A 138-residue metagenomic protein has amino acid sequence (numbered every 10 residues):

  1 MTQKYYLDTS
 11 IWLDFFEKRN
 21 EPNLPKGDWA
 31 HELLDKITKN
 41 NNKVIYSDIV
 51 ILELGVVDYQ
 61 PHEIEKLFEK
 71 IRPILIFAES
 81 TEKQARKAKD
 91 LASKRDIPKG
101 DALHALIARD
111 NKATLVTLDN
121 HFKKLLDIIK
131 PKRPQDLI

Functional and structural regions predicted by a protein language model:
M1-I45, V56-E65, I138: Short, well-structured N-terminal submotif of metal-dependent ribonuclease cores
M1-K4, R109-I138: Acidic, PIN/NYN-like endoribonuclease modules and their adjacent C-terminal/linker elements
Y5, K43-I45, P73-I74, T114-V116: Short loop->beta-strand "edge-of-pocket" segments that line small-molecule binding or catalytic clefts across diverse
W12, I51, F122-K123: A generic structural signal for short hydrophobic patches within well-formed alpha-helices
I49-L52, F68-P73: Short linear capping/connector segments at secondary-structure termini
I51-G55, K89: Amphipathic alpha-helical segments within well-ordered protein domains
I76-N120: Active-site neighborhoods of divalent-metal-dependent phosphate/nucleic-acid chemistry enzymes
